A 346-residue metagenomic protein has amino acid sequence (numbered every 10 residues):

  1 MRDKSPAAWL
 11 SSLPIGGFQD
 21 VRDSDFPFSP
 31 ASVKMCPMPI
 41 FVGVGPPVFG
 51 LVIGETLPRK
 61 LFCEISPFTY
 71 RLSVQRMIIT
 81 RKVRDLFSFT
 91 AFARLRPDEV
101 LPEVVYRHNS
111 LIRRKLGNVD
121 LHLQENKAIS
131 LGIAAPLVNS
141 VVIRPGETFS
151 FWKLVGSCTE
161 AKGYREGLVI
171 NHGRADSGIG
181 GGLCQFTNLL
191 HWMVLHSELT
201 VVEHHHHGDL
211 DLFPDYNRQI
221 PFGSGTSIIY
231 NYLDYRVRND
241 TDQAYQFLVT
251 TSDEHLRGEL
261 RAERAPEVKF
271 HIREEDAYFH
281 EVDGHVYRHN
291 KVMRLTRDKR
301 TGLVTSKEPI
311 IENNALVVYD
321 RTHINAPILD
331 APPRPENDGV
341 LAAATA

Functional and structural regions predicted by a protein language model:
D3, D23-D25: Intrinsic-disorder-associated, low-complexity terminal segments enriched in Asp/Asn/His/Tyr and depleted of Lys/Arg
D3-S5, G16, M35-C36, F41 (+1 more regions): N-terminal cationic leader/targeting segments used for protein routing and processing
K34, I40-G43, V48-L51: Short, positively charged and aromatic/hydrophobic N-terminal segments
F49-A346: Well-ordered beta-sheet/strand-loop patches within structured domains
